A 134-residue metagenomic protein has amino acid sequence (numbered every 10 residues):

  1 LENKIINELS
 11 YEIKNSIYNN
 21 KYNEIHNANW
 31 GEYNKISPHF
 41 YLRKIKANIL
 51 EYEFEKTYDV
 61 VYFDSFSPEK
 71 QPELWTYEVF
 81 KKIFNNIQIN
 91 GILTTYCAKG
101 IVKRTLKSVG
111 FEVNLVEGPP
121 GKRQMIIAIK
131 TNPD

Functional and structural regions predicted by a protein language model:
E2-E55: S-adenosyl-L-methionine
E2-S10, W75-E78, S108-F111: Short, glycine/charged-enriched secondary-structure capping and boundary segments
R43-I45, T94, N114: Hydrophobic/aromatic beta-strand patches that form the interior of the parallel beta-sheet core in alpha/beta enzyme
D59-E73: A short SAM/SAH-binding and catalytic strip from SAM-dependent methyltransferases
V60-Y62, I89-C97: Conserved beta-strand signature within the Rossmann-like core of class I S-adenosyl-L-methionine
E73-I89: A short glycine-rich, Lys/Arg-flanked "PGG" loop and its adjoining helix->strand segment in the class I
A98-V109: Short alpha-helix
V109-D134: Core SAM-dependent methyltransferase catalytic element
